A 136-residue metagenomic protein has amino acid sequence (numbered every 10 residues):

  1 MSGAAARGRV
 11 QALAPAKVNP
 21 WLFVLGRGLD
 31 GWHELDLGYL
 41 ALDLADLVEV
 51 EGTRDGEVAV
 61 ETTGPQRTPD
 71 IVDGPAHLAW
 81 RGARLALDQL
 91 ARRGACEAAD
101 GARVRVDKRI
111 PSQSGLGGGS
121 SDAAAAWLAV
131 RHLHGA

Functional and structural regions predicted by a protein language model:
M1-S114, R131-G135: ATP-binding N-lobe of GHMP and related small-molecule kinases
G117: Active-site metal-coordination/substrate-binding segment of hydrolases, especially metallo-dependent peptidases
S120-H134: Short, small-residue alpha-helix embedded
